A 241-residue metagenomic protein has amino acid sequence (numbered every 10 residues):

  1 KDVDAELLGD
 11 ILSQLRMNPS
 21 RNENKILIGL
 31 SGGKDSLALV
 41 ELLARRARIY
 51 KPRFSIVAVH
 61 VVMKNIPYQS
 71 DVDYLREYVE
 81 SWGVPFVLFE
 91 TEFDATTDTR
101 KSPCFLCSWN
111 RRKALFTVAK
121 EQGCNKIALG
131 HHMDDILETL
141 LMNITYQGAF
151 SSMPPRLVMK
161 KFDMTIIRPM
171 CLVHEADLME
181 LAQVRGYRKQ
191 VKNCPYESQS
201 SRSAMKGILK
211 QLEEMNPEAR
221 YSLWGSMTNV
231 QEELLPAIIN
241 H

Functional and structural regions predicted by a protein language model:
K1-L140, Y146, A176-V184: ATP-dependent adenylation/nucleotidyltransferase module used to activate substrates
L7, S201-A204, I208, M215 (+1 more regions): Short, hydrophobic-biased amphipathic alpha-helical segments
M63-N65, F93-A95, L157-K160, V173 (+2 more regions): Residue-level detector of flexible, active-site-proximal loop/helix-junction positions within diverse enzyme catalytic
E92-A95, L129, N193-E197, A219: Short, surface-exposed helix-loop/turn micro-motifs enriched in polar/charged residues
T97-R100, S201-S203, E232-L235: Short, solvent-exposed polar/charged micro-motifs at secondary-structure junctions
K126, D134-E214: Catalytic subdomain that performs nucleotidyl-dependent activation
E218-H241: A short, charged, Gly/Pro-tolerant segment at domain boundaries
